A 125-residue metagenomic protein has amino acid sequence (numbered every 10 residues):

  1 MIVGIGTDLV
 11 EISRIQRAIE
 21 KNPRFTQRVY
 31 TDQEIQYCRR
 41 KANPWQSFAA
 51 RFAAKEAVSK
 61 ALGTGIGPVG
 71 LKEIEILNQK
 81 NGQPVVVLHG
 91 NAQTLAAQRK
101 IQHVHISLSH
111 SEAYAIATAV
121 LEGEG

Functional and structural regions predicted by a protein language model:
M1-G125: Core catalytic alpha/beta fold that binds nucleotide/phospho-ligands
